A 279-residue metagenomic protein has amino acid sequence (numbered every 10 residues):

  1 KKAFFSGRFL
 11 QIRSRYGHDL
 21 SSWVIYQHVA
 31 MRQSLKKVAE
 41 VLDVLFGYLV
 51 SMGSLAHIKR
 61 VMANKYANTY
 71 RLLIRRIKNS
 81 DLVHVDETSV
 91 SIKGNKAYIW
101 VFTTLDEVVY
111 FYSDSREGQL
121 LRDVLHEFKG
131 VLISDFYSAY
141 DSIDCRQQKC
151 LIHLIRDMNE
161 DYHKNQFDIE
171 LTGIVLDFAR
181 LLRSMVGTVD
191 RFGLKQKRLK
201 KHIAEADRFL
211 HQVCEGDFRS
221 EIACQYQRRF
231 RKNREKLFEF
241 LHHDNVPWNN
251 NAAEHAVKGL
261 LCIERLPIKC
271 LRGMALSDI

Functional and structural regions predicted by a protein language model:
K1-I279: Catalytic center-proximal scaffold of phosphoryl-transfer enzymes
